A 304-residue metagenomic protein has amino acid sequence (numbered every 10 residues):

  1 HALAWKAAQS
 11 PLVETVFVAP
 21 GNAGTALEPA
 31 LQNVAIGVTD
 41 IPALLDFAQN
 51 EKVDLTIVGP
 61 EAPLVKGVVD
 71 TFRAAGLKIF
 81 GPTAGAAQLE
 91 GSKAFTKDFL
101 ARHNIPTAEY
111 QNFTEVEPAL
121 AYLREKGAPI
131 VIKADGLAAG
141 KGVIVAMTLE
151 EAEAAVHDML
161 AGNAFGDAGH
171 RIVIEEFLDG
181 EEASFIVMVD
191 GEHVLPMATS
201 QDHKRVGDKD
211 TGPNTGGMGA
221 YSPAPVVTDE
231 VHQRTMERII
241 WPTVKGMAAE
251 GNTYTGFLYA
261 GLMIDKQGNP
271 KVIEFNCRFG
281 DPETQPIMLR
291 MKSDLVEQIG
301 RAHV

Functional and structural regions predicted by a protein language model:
H1, Q298-R301: Short, compositionally biased segments
H1-G85: ATP-binding N-terminal substructure of ATP-dependent carboxylate-amine bond-forming enzymes
V18-A19, I57-V58, I79-P82, E109-N112 (+5 more regions): General beta-strand structural signal in soluble alpha/beta enzymes
N33-D40, Q111-E115, A146: Short acidic-hydrophobic, aromatic-tinged amphipathic segments that line or gate anion-handling sites
T56, A302-V304: Conserved small/polar residues in nucleotide/adenosyl-binding loops
L64-K66, A119, E182-A183: Short, well-ordered alpha-helical microsegments
F80-G142: A conserved helix-loop-beta module that forms one wall/lid of the active-site cleft in ATP-utilizing catalytic domains
G142, A146-M288: Internal nucleotide-binding/catalytic subdomain
